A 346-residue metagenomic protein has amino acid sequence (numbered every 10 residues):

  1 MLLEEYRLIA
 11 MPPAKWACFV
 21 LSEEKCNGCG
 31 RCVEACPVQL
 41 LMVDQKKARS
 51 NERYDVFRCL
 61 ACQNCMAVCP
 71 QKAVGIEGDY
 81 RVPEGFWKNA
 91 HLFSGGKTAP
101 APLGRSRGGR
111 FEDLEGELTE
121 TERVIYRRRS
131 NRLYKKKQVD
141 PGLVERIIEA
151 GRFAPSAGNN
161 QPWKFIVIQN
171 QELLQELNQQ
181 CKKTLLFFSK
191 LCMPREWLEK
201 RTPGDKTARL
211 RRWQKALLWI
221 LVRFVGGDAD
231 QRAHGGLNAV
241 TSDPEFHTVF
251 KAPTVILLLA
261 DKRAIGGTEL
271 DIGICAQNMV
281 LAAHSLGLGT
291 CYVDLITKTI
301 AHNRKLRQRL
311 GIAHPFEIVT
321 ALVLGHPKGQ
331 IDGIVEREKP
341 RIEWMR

Functional and structural regions predicted by a protein language model:
M1-R346: Acidic, surface-exposed loops and disordered segments
